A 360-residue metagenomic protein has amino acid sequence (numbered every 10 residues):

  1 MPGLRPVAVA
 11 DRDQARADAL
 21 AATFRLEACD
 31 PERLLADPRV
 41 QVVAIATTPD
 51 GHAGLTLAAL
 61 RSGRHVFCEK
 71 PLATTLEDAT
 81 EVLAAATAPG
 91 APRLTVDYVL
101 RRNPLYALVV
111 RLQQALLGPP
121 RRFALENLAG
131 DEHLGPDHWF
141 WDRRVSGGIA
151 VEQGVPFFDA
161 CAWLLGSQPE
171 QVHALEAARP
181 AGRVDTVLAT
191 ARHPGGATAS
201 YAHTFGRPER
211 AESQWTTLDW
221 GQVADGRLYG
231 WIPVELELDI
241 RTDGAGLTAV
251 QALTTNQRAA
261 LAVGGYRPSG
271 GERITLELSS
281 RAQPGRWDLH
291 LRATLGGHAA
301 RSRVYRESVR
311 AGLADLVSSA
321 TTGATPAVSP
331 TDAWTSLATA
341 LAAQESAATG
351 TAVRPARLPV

Functional and structural regions predicted by a protein language model:
M1-F24: N-terminal Rossmann-like dinucleotide-binding module
L4-A8, Q41-V43, G148: Short active-site oxyanion
F24-A85: Beta-loop-alpha module in the N-terminal Rossmann-like domain of NAD(P)-dependent dehydrogenases, especially those
V42-A44, G264-Y266, R273-A282, A293 (+2 more regions): C-terminal helix-rich "cap/oligomerization" subdomain common to oxidoreductases
D50, A73-L134: A contiguous active-site-proximal alpha/beta segment in oxidoreductase catalytic domains
G63, G90-A91, G196, G350: Glycine-centered short loops/turns at secondary-structure junctions
P136-W215, G230, T331-W334: Rossmann-like dinucleotide-binding domain that binds NAD(P)(H)
R179-G182, A197-A311: NAD(P)-dinucleotide binding in Rossmann-like oxidoreductases
